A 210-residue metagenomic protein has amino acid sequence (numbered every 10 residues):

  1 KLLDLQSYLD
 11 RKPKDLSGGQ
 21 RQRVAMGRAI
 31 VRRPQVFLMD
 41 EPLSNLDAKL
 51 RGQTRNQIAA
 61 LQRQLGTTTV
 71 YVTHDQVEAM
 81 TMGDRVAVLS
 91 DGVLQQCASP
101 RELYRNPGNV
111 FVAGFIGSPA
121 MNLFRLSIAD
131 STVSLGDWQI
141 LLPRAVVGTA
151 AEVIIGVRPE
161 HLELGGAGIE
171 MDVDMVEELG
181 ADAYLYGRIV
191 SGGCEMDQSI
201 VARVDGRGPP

Functional and structural regions predicted by a protein language model:
K1-F111: ABC ATPase nucleotide-binding domains
S17-G18, M26, D91, I116 (+3 more regions): Short glycine-rich loop/turn motifs that provide flexible caps or phosphate-binding loops at active sites
R21-Q22, I30-R32, Q95, A120 (+3 more regions): Short, flexible micro-motifs
S99, F111-V112, M175, I200: Glycine-rich, flexible loop/turn motifs
P100-D130: ABC transporter nucleotide-binding domain
P119-L123, S131-P210: Non-catalytic connector elements of ABC transporters
